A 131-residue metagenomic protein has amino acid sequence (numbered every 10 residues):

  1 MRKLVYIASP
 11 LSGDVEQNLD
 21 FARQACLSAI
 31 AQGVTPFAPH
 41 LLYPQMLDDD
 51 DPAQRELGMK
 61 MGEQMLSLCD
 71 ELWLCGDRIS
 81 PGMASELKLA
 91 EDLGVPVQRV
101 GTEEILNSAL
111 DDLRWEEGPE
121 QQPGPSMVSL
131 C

Functional and structural regions predicted by a protein language model:
M1-C131: Conserved catalytic or regulatory cores that recognize and/or transform ribose-phosphate-containing ligands
